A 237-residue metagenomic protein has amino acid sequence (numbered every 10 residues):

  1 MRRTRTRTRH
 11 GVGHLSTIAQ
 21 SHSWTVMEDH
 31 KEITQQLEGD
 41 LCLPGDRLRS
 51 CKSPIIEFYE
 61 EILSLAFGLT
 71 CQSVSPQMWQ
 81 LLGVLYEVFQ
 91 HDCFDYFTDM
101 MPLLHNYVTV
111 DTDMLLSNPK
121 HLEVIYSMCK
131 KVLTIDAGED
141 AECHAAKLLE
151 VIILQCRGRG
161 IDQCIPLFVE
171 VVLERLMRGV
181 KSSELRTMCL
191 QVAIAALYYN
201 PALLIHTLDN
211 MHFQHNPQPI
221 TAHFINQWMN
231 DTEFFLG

Functional and structural regions predicted by a protein language model:
M1-R3, R7-G237: Karyopherin-beta/Importin-beta family HEAT-repeat alpha-solenoid scaffold
